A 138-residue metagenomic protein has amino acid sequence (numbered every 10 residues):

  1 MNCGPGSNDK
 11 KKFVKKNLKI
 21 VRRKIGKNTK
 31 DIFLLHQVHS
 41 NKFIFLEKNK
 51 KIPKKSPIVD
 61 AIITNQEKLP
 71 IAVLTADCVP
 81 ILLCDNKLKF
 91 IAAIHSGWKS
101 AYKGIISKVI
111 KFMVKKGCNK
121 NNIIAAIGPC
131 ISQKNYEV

Functional and structural regions predicted by a protein language model:
M1-V138: Active-site microenvironment for binding and transforming phosphate-containing groups
